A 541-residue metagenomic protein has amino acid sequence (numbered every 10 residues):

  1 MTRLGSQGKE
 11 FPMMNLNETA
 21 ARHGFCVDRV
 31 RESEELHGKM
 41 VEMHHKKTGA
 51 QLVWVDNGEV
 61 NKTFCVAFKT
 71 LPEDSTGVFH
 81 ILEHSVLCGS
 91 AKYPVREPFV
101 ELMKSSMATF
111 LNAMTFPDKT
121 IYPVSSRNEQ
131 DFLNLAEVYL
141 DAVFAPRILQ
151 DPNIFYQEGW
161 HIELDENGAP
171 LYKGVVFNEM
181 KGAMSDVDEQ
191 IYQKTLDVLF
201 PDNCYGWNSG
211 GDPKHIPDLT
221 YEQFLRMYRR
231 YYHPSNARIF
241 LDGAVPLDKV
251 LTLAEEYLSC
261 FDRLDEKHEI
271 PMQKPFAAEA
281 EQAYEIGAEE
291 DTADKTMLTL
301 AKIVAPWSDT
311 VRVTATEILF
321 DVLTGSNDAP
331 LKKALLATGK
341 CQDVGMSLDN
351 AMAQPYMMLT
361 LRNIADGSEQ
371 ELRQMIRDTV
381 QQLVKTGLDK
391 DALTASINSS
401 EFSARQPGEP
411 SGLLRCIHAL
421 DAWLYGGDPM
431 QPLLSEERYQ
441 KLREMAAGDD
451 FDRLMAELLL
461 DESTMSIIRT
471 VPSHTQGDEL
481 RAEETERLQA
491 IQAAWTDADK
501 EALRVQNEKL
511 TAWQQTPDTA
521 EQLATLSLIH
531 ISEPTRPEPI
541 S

Functional and structural regions predicted by a protein language model:
K9-T63: Non-catalytic terminal extensions that flank enzyme cores
F11-A20, R238-T296, T386, L488-E501: An aromatic/glycine/proline-enriched structural segment found at the starts of mature extracellular/organellar domains
G38, D56-D141, A145, N153 (+5 more regions): M16/MPP (pitrilysin/insulinase) zinc-metallopeptidase core fold and M16-derived inactive scaffolds
G89-A91, L135-L149, E166-S235, D248 (+7 more regions): Scaffold signal of the M16-like zinc-metallopeptidase fold and its non-catalytic homologs
P146-N178, P246, D265-E279, T379-C416 (+3 more regions): Acidic/histidine-enriched alpha-helical segments
L298-D391: Structured mid-domain segments that build the active-site/substrate or prosthetic-cofactor binding neighborhood
A447-R481: Extended, domain-scale alpha-helical bundle/helix-rich regions
I529-E533, P537-I540: Single conserved hydrophobic/aromatic residue that forms the stacking wall/gate of nucleotide- or nucleobase-binding
